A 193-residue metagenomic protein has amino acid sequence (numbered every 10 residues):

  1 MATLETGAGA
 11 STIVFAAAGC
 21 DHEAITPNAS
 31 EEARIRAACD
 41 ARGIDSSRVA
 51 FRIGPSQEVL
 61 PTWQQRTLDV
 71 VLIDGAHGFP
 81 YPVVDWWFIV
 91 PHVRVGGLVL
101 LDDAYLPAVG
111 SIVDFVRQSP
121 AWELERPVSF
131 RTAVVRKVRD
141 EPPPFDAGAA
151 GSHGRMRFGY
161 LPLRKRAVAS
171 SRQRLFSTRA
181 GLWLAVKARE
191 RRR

Functional and structural regions predicted by a protein language model:
M1-R192: S-adenosylmethionine/decaboxylated-SAM
